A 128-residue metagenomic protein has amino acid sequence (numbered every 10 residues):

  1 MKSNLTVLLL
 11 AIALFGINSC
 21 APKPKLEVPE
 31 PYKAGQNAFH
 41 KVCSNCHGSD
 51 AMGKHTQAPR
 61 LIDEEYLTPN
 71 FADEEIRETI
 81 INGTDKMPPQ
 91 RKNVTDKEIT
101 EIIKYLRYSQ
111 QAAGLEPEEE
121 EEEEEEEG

Functional and structural regions predicted by a protein language model:
M1-C20: Sec-dependent bacterial lipoprotein signal peptides
C20-A38, G128: Electrostatic cytochrome c docking/interface patches
A21, I62, P88: Residue-level detector of conserved, well-ordered beta-strand and adjacent loop positions that form binding/recognition
Y32, Q36, G48, M52-E78: Gly/Gly-Pro-rich "capping" loops immediately C-terminal to redox-active cysteine motifs in periplasmic/lumenal
G35-S49, I102-L106: The canonical Cys-X-X-Cys-His
D50, E65, T84, S109-A113: A general structural signal marking secondary-structure boundaries and capping sites
E74-M87, L106-Q110: Periplasmic c-type cytochrome electron-transfer domains
R91-E127: C-terminal capping alpha-helices of c-type cytochrome domains
